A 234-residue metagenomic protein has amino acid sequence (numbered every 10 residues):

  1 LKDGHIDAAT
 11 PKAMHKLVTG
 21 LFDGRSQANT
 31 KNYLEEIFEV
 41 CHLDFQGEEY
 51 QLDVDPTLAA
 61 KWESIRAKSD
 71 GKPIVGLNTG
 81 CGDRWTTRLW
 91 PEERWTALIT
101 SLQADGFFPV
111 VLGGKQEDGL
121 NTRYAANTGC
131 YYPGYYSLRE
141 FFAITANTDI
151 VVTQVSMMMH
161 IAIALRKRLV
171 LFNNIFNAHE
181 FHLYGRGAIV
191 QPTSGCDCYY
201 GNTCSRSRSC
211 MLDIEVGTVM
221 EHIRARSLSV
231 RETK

Functional and structural regions predicted by a protein language model:
L1-K234: Catalytic machinery of carbohydrate-active enzymes, primarily nucleotide-sugar-dependent glycosyltransferases
